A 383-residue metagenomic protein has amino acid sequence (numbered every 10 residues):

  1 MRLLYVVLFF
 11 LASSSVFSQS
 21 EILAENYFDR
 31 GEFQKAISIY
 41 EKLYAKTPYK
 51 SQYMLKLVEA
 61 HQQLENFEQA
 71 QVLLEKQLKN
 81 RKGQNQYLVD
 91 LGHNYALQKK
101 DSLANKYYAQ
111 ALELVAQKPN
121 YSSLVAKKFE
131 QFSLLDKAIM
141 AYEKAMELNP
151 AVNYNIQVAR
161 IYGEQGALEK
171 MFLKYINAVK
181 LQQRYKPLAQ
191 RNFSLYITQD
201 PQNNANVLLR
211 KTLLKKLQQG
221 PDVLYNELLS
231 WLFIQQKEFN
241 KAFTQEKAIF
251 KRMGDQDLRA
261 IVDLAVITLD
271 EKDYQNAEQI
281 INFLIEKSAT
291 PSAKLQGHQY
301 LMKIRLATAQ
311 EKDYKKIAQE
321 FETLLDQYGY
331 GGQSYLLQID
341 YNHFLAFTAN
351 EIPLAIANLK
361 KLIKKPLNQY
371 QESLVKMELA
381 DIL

Functional and structural regions predicted by a protein language model:
V16-Q86, K106, R191: N-terminal leader/linker segments that initiate helical-solenoid repeat arrays
E25, E59, H93, K127 (+6 more regions): Residue-level recognition of tetratricopeptide repeat
D29-R30, Q63-L64, L97, Q131-F132 (+6 more regions): Register position in tetratricopeptide repeats
F33, F67, D101, L135 (+6 more regions): TPR-repeat structural position
E41-P48, E75-G83, A109-Q117, Y142-A151 (+8 more regions): Solenoid-like repeat scaffolds
Q52-Y53, Y87, Y121, Y154-N155 (+6 more regions): TPR alpha-solenoid repeat register
K56-E59, D90, L124, Q157 (+6 more regions): Canonical tetratricopeptide repeat
